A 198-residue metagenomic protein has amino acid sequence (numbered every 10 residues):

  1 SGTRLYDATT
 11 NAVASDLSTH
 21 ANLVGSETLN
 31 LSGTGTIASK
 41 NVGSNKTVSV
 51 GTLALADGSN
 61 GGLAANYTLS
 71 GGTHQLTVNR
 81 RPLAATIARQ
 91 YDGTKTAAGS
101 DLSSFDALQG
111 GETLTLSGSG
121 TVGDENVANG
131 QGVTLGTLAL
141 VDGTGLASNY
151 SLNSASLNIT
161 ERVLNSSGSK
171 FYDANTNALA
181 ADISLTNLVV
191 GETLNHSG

Functional and structural regions predicted by a protein language model:
S1-G198: Short loop/turn motifs that initiate or flank beta-strands
